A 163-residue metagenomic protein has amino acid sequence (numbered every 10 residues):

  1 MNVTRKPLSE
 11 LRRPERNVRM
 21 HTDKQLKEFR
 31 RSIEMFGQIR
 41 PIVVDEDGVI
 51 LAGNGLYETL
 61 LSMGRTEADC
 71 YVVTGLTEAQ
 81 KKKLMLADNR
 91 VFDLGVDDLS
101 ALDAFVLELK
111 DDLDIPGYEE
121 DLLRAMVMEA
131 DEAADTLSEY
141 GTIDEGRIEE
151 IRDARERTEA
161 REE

Functional and structural regions predicted by a protein language model:
M1-E163: Aromatic/glycine/proline-enriched transmembrane-helix motif characteristic of membrane-embedded glycan-assembly enzymes
